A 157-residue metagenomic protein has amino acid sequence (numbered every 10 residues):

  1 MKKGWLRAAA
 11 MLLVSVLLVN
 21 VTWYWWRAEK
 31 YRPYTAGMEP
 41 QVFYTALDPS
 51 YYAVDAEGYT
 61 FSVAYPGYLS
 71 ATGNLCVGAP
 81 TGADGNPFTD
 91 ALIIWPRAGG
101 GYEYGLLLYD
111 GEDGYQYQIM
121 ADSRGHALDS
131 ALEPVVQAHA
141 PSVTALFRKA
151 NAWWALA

Functional and structural regions predicted by a protein language model:
M1-V21: N-terminal Sec-pathway targeting helices
K2-K3, K30, K149: Context-gated lysine
W5, W23-W26, W95, W153-W154: A residue-identity detector for tryptophan
R7-A9, Y52-D55, M120, K149: Residue-level detector of intrinsically disordered, flexible termini and proteolytic processing junctions
A9, R27-K30, G99, A157: Short, isolated positions within intrinsically disordered regulatory regions of eukaryotic proteins
A9-M11, E29, G37, D122 (+2 more regions): Intrinsic disorder/low-complexity segments
V16-D90: N-terminal export/targeting and maturation segments
S62-A157: Extracytoplasmic electrostatic interaction patches
